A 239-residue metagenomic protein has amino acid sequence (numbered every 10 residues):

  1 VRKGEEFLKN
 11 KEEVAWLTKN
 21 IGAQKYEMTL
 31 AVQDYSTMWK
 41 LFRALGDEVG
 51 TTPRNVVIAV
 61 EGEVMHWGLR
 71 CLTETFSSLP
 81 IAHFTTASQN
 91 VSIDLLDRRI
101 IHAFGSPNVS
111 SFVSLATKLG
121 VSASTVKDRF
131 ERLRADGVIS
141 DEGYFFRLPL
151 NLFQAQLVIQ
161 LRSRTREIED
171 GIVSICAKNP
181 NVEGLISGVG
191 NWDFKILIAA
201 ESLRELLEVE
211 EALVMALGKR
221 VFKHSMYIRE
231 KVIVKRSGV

Functional and structural regions predicted by a protein language model:
V1-V239: A compositional/biophysical signature of low hydrophobicity enriched in polar/charged and small residues
